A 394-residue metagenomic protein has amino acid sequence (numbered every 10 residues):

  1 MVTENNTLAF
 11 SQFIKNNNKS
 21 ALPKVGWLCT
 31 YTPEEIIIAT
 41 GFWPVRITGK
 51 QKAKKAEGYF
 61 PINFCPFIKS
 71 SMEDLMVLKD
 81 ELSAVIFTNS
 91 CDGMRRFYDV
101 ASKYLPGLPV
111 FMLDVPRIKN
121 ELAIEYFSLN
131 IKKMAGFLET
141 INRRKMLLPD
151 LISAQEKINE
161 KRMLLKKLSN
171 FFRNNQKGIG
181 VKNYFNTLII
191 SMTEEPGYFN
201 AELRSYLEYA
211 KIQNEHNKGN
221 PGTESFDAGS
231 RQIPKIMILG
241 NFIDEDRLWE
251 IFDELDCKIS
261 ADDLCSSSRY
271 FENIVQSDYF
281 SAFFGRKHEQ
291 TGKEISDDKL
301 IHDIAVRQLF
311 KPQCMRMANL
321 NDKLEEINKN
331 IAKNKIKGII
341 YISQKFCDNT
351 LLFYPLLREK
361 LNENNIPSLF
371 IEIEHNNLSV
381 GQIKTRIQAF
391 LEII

Functional and structural regions predicted by a protein language model:
M1-P149, D263-S267, F271-I394: Trp/Phe/Arg-rich N-terminal binding region typifying the photolyase-homology
V2-K24, S128, K132, G136-N273 (+3 more regions): A charged, amphipathic alpha-helical module
